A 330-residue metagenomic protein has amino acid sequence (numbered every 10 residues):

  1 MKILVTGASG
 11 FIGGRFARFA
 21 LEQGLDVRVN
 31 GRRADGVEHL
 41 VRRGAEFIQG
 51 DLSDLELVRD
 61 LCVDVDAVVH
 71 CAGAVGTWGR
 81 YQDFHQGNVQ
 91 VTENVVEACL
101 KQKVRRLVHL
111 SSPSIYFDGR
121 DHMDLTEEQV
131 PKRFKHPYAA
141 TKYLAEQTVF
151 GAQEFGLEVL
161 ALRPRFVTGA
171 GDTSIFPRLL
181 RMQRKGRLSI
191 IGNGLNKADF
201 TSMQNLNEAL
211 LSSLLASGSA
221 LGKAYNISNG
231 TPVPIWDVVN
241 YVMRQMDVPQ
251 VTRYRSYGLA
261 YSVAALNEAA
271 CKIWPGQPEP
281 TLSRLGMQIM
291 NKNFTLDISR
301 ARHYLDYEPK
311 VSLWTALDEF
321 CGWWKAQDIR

Functional and structural regions predicted by a protein language model:
I3-Q23: N-terminal Rossmann NAD(P)H-binding glycine-rich loop of SDR-like oxidoreductase domains
G36-H39, A45-Q90, A98, D118: NAD(P)H-binding glycine-rich loop region in Rossmannoid oxidoreductase-like domains and their noncatalytic homologs
Q90, D121-T168, L188: Catalytic helix-loop patch of NAD(P)-dependent Rossmann-fold dehydrogenases
N94-P137: Conserved Rossmann-fold NAD(P)-dependent oxidoreductase catalytic core, especially the SDR/UDP-sugar
L144-A145, D172-R178, G192-L214, G222-N226 (+1 more regions): Substrate-positioning beta->alpha
M203, N240, V263-E308: Conserved C-terminal active-site "lid" loop/helix of NAD(P)H-dependent oxidoreductases that clamps the redox cofactor
A216-P280, W314, D318-E319: Mid/C-terminal beta-alpha module of Rossmann-like enzyme folds, strongest in SDR-family dehydrogenases/epimerases
I298-Y304, E308-R330: Amphipathic terminal alpha-helices
